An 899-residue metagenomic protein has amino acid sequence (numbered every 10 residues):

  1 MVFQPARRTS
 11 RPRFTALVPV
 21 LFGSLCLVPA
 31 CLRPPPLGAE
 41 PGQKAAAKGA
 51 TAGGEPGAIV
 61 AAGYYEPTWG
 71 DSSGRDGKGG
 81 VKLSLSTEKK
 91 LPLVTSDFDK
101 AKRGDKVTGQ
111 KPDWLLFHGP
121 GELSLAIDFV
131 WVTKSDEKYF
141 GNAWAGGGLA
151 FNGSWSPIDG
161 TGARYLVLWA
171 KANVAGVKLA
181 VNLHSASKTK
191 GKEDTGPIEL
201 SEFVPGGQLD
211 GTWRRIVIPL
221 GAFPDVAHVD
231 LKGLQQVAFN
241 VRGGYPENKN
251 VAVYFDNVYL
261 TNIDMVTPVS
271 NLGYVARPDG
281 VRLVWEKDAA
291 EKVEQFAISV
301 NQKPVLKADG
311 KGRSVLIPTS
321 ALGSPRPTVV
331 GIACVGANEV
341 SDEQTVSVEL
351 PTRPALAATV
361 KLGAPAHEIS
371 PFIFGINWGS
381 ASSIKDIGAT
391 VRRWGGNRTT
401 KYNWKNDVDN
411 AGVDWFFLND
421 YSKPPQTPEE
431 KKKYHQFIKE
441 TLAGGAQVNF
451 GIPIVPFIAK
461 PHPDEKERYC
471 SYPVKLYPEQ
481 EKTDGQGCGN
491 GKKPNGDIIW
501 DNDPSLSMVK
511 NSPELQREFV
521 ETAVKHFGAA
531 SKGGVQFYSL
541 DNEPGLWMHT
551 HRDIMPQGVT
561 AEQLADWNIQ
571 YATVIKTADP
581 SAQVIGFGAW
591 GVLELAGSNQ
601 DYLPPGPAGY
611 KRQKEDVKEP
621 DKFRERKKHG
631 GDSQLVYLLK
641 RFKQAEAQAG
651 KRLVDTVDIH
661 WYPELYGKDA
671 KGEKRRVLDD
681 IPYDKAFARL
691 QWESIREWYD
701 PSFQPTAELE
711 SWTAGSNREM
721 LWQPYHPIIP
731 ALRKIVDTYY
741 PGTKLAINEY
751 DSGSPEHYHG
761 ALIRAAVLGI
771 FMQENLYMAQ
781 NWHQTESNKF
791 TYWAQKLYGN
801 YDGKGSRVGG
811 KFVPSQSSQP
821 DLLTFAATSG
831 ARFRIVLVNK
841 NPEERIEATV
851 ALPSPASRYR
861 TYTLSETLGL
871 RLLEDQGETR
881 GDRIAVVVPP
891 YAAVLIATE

Functional and structural regions predicted by a protein language model:
K44-S270, A276: Beta-rich carbohydrate-recognition modules and glycan-binding surfaces
G280-E291: Conserved aromatic anchor
S320-E339: Beta-strand-rich modules
A337-R353: Extracellular fibronectin type III
T359-E518, S539, P544-T560: N-terminal substrate-binding region of glycoside hydrolase catalytic domains
P513-T522, H526-F527, A561-Y758, R764: Noncatalytic carbohydrate-binding groove/subsite architecture in carbohydrate-active enzymes
S818-P855, L864, A892-L895, E899: Carbohydrate-binding surface patches
G877-E899: C-terminal beta-strand-rich structural cap/linker in extracellular carbohydrate-active enzymes
